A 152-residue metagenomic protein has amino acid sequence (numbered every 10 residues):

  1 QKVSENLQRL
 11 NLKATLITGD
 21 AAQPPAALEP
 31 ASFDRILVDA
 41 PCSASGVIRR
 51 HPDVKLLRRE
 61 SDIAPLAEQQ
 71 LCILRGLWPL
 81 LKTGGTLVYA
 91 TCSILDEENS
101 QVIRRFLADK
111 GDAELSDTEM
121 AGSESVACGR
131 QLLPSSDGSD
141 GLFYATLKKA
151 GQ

Functional and structural regions predicted by a protein language model:
Q1-Q152: S-adenosylmethionine
